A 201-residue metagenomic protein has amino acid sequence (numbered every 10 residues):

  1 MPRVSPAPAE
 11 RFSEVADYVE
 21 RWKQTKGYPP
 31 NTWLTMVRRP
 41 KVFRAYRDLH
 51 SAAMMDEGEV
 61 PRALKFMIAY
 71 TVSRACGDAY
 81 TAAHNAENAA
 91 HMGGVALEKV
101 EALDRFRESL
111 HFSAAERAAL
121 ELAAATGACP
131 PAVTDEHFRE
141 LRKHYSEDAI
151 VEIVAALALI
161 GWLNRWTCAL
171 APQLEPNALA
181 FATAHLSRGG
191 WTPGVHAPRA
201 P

Functional and structural regions predicted by a protein language model:
M1-P201: Hydrophobic alpha-helical segments
